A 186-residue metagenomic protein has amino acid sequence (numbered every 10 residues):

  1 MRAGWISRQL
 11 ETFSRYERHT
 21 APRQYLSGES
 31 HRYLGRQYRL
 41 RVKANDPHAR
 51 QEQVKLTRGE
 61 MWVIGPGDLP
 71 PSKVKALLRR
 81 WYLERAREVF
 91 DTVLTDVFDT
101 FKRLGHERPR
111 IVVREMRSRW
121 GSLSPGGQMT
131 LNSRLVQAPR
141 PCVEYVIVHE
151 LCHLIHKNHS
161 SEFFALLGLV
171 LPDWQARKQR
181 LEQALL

Functional and structural regions predicted by a protein language model:
M1-Y145, L154-L186: Active-site-proximal or metal-binding-adjacent scaffold patches in catalytic folds
E150: Walker B catalytic acidic pair
